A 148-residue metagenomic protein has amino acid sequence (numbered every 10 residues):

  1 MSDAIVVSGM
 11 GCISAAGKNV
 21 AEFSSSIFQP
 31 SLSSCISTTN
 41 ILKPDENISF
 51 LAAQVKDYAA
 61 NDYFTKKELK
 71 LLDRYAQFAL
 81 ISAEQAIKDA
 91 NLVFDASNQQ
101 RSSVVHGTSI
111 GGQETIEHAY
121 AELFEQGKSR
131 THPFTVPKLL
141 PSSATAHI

Functional and structural regions predicted by a protein language model:
M1-H147: Conserved "HGTGT" condensation-loop signature of ketosynthase/thiolase-family condensing enzymes that catalyze
